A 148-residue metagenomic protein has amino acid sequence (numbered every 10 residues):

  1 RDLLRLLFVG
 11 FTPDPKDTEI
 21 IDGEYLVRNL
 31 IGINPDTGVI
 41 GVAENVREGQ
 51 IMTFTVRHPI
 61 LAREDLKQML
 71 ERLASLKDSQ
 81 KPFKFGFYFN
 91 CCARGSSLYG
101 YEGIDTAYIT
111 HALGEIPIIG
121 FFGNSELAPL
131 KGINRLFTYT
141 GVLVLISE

Functional and structural regions predicted by a protein language model:
R1-I116, F121-E148: Small-residue-enriched flexible segments
